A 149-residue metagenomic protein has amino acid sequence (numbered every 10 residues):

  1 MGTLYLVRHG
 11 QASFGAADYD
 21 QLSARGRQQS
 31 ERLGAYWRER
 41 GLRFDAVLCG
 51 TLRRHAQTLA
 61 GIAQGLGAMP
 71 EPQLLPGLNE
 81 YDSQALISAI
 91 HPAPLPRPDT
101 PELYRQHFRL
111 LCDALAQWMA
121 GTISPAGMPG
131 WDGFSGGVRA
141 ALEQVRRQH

Functional and structural regions predicted by a protein language model:
M1-Y5: Extreme N-terminal starter segment of soluble prokaryotic enzymes
V7-G10, G77: Short loop/turn segments at strand-loop or loop-helix junctions that form parts of catalytic or ligand-binding pockets
H9-F14, W118-T122: A short small-residue
G10-G61, F134-G137: Loop-to-helix element that buttresses phosphate recognition and phosphoryl-transfer chemistry
A35-D113: Phosphate-coordination/substrate-recognition cap region in phosphate-metabolizing enzymes
A56, G136-H149: Active-site-adjacent alpha-helix immediately C-terminal to a catalytic or transition-state-stabilizing loop
A89-A93, R97-P101, G121, P125 (+2 more regions): Extended interaction regions within the primary functional domain
E102-G133: Short glycine/proline- and acidic residue-enriched helix-loop micro-motifs that form flexible lids or anion-recognition
